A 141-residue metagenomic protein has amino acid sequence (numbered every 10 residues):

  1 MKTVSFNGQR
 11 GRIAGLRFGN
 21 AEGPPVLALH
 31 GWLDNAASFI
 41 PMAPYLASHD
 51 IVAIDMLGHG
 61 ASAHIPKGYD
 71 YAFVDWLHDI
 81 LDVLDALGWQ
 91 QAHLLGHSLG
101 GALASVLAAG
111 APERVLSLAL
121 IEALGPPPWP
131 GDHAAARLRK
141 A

Functional and structural regions predicted by a protein language model:
M1-V26, A47-D50, W89-Q90, L116 (+2 more regions): Alpha/beta-hydrolase fold catalytic core
F6-Q9, L16, A53-L95, L99: Active-site loop/oxyanion-hole signature of alpha/beta-hydrolase fold enzymes
A14-H64: Conserved HGGG/HGGXW glycine-rich cap/lid loop of the alpha/beta-hydrolase fold
V26-L29, V52, L94-L95, A104-A109: A generic "structured core" feature
D34, G58, G101, G125-P126: Active-site micro-motifs of SAM-dependent methyltransferase domains
L46, A111-P112: Active-site catalytic pocket residues across diverse enzymes, especially alpha/beta-hydrolases
S105-G110, L116-A141: Flexible "cap/lid" loop of the alpha/beta hydrolase fold
